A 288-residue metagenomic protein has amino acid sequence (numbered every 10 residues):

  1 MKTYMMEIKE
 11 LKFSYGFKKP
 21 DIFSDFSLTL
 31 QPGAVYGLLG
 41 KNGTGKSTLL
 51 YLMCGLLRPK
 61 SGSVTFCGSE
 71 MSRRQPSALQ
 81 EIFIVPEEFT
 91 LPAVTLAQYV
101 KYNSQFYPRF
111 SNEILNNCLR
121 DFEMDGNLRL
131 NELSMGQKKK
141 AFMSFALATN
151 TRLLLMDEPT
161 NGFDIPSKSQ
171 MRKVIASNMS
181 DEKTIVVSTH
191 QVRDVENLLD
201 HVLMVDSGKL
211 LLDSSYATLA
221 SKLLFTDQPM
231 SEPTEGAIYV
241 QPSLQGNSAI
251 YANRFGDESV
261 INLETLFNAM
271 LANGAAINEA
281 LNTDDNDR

Functional and structural regions predicted by a protein language model:
M1-D25, P32: A short, flexible loop at the N-terminus of ABC-type nucleotide-binding domains that lies
Y36-K41: The feature captures the beta-strand-to-loop junction immediately N-terminal to the Walker
G45, G62-R73, S77-A78: Conserved ABC transporter NBD signature motif
C54: Helix-to-loop junction immediately C-terminal to a conserved catalytic motif
I84-A141: ABC-family P-loop ATPase nucleotide-binding domains
L154-E158, F163: Catalytic Walker B motif of ABC-type/P-loop ATPase nucleotide-binding domains
Q170-V186, H190-I250: ABC transporter nucleotide-binding domain
